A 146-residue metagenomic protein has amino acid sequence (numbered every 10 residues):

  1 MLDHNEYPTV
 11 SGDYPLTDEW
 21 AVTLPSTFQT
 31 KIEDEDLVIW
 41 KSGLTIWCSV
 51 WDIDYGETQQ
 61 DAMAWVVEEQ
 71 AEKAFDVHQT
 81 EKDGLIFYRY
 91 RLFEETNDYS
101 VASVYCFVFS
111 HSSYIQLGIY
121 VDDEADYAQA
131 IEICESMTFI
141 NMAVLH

Functional and structural regions predicted by a protein language model:
M1-D13, D54: Short, compositionally biased strand/turn segments that nucleate or flank brief secondary-structure elements
Y7-G12, E35, K82-R91: Short, hydrophobic/aromatic-rich segments at coil-to-beta transitions
T9, T27-Q29, A71-V77, F87 (+1 more regions): Short glycine-aromatic motifs
D13-W65: Secretory pathway targeting signatures of secreted, lumenal, and periplasmic proteins
S26-F28, L117-H146: Surface-exposed amphipathic alpha-helical segments
V38, W47, R89, I115-Q116: General beta-strand recognition
S42-T45, W51-G56, F93-N97, F109-S112 (+1 more regions): Short, flexible beta-strand-to-coil junctions
V66-S112, Y120: Signature of long, low-cysteine stretches enriched in small and polar/charged residues
